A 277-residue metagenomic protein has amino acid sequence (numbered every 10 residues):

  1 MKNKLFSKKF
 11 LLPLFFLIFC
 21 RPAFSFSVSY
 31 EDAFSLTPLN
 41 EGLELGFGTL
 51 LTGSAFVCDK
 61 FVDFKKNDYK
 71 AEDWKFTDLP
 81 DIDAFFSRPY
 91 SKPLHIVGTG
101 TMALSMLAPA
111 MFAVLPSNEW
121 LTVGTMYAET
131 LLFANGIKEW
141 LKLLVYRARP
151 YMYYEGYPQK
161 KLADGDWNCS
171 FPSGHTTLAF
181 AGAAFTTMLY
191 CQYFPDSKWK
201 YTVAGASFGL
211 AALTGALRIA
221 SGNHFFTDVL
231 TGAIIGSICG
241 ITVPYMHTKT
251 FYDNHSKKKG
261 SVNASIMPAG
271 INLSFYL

Functional and structural regions predicted by a protein language model:
M1-S29: Cleavable N-terminal export/targeting peptides
L12, L39-F47, L121-T130, W199-A206 (+1 more regions): Alpha-helical transmembrane segments of integral membrane proteins
F24-M106, L144-K160: N-terminal transmembrane-helix/juxtamembrane module of multi-pass inner/ER membrane proteins
G42, G46-S54, A128-L144, A181-F185 (+4 more regions): Hydrophobic, lipid-facing residues on alpha-helical transmembrane segments of integral membrane proteins
T52, M102, M106-P109, N135 (+3 more regions): Helical transmembrane-bundle signal
D59, D63, F112, K138-Y146 (+4 more regions): Membrane-water interface at transmembrane helix exits
F112-I137: Interfacial segments of alpha-helical transmembrane regions
Y154-F275: Membrane-embedded catalytic cores of phosphoryl/pyrophosphoryl-handling enzymes
